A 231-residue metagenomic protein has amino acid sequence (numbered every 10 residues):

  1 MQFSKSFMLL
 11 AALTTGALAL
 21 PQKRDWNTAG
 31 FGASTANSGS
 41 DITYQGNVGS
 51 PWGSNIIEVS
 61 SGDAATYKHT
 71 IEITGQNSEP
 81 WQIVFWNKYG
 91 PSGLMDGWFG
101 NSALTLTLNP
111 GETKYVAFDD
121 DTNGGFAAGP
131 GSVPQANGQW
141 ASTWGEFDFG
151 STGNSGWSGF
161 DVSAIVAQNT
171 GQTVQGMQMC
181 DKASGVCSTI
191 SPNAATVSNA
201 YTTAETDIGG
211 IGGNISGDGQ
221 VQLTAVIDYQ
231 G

Functional and structural regions predicted by a protein language model:
Q2-K68, W98, D121, G129-G231: Extracellular low-complexity, O-glycosylation-prone Ser/Thr/Pro/Gly-rich "stalks" and linkers flanking catalytic
D63-W81: Asparagine-centered strand-capping/turn motif at beta-strand->loop junctions
E72-T74, V84, Y115-A117, D161: Beta-strand cores of modular interaction/reader domains in eukaryotic scaffold and signaling proteins, especially PDZ
Q76-L94: Short acidic, flexible loop segments centered on an aromatic residue
E79, G90-P91, T122-G124, A167-T170: Solvent-exposed loop/turn segments at secondary-structure junctions within structured extracellular/periplasmic domains
I83, F126, Q172: Short acidic, gly/pro-rich beta-turn/loop elements at beta-sheet edges and active-site/ligand-binding grooves
D96-F126: Intrinsically disordered, low-complexity Pro/Gly/Ser/Thr-rich segments with frequent PxxP/GP/PP motifs and embedded
